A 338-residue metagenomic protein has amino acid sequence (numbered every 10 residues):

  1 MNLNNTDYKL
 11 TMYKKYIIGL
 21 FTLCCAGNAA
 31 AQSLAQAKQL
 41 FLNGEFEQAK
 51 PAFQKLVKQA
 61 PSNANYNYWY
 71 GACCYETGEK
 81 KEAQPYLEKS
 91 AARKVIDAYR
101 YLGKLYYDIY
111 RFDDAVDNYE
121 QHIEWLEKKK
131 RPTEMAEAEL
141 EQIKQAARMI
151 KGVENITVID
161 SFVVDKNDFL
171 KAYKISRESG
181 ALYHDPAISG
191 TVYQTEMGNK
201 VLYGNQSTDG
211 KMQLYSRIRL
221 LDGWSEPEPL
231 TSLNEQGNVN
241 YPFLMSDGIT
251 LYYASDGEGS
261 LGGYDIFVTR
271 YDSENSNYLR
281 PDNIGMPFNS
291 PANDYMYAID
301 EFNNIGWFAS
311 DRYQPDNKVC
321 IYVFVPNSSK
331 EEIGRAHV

Functional and structural regions predicted by a protein language model:
S33, A64-N65, I96-A98, K130: Helix-start (N-cap) detector for alpha-helical repeat units in TPR-like alpha-solenoids, especially tetratricopeptide
P61, R93-V95, E127: Short coil turns that delineate tetratricopeptide repeat
E76, D97, Y101, D108 (+3 more regions): Short, conserved micro-motifs composed of acidic
